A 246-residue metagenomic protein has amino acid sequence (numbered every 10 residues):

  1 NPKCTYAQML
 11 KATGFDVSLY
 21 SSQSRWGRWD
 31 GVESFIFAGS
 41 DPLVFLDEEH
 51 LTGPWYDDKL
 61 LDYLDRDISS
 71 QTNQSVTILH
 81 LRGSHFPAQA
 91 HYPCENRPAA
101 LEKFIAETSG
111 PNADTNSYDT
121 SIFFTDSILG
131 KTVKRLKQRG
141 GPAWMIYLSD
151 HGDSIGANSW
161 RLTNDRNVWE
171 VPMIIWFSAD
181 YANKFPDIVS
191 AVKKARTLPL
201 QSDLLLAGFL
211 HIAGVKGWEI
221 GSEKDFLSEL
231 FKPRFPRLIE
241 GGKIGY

Functional and structural regions predicted by a protein language model:
N1-Y246: Catalytic domains that recognize anionic headgroups
